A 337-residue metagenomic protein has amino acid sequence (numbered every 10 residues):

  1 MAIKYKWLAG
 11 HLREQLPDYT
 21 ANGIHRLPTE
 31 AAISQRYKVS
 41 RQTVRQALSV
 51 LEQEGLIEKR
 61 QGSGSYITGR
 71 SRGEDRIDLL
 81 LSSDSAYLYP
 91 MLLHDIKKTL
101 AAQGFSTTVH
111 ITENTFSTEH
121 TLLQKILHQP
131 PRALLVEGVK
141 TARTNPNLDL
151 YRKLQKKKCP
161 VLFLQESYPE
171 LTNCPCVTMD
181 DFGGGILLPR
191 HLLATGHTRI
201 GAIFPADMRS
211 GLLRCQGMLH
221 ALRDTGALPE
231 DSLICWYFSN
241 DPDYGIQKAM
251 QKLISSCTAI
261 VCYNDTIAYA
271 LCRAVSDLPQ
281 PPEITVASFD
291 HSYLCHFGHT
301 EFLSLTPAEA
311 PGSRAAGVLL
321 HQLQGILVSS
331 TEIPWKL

Functional and structural regions predicted by a protein language model:
M1-K38, H94, F116, K125-H128 (+1 more regions): Extreme N-terminal segment that seeds HTH/winged-HTH DNA-binding domains in transcriptional regulators
L12, P175-A202, P242-A249, A268 (+1 more regions): Hydrophobic alpha-helical segments within soluble ligand-binding/sensing domains
L27, K59-R72: Short, Lys/Arg-rich nucleic-acid/phosphate-binding segment
S71-A133: Amphipathic helical "hinge" segments at domain boundaries
L79, P131-K140, L162, G201-P205 (+2 more regions): Periplasmic-binding protein-like
K140-L187, T266, D290-F302: Flexible loop/hinge segments that line or gate small-molecule binding clefts
I186-L228, S329-L337: An alpha-beta-alpha
Q247-L337: Flexible loop/turn connectors
